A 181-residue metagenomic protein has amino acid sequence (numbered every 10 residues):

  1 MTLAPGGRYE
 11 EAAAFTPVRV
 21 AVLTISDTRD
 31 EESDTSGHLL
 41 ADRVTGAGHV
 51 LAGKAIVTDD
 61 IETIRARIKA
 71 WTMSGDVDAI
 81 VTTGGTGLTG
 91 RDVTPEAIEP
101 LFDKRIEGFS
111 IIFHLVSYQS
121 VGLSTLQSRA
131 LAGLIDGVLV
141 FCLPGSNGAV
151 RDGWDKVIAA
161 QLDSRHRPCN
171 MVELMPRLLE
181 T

Functional and structural regions predicted by a protein language model:
M1-T181: Non-catalytic beta/alpha edge segments that cap or flank active sites
